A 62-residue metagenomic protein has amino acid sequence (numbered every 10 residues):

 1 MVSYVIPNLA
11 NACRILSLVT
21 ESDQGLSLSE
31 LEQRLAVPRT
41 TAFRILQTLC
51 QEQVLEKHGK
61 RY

Functional and structural regions predicted by a protein language model:
M1-Y62: N-terminal helix-turn-helix
